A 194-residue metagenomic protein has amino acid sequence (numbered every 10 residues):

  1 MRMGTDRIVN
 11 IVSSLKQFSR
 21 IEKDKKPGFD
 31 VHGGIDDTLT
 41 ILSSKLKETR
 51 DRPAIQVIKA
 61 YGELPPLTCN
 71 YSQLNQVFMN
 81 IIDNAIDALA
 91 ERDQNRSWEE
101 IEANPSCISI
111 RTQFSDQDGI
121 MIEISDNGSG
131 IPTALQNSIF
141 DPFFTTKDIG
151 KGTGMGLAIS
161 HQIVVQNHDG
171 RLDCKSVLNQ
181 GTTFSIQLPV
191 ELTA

Functional and structural regions predicted by a protein language model:
M1-A194: Core catalytic ATP-binding domain of two-component histidine kinases
